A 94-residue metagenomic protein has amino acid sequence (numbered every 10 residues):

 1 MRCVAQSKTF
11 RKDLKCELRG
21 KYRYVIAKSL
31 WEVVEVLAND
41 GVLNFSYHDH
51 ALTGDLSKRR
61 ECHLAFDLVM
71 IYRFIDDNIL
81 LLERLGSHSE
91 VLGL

Functional and structural regions predicted by a protein language model:
M1-F66, I75-L81, H88-L94: Basic, Lys/Arg-enriched alpha-helical interface segments
Y72: Acidic, metal-associated active-site segment
